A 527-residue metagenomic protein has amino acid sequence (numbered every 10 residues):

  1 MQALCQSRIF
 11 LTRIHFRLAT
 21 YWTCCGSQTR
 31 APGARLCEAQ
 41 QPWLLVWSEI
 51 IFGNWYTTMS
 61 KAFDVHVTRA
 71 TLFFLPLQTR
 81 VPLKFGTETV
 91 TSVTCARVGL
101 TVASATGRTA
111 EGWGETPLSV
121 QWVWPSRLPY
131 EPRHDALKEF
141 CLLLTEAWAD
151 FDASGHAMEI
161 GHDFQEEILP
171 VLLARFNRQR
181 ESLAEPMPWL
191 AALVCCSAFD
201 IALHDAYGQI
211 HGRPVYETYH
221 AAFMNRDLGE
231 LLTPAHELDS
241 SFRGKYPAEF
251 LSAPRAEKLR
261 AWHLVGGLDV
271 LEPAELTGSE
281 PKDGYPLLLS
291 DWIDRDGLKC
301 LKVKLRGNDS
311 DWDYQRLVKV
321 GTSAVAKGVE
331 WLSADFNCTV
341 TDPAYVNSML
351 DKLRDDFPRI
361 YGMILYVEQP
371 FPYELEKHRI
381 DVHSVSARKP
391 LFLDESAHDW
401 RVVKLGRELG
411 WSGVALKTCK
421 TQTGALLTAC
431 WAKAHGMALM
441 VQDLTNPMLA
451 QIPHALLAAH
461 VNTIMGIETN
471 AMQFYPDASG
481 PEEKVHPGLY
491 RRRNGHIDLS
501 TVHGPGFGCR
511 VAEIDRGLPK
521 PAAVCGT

Functional and structural regions predicted by a protein language model:
C5, C24-C25, C37: Cysteine-centered motifs
M59-G99: Short, Gly/Pro- and small/polar-rich lid/capping loops
V98, G107, F199, G212 (+3 more regions): Conserved, mostly hydrophobic/aromatic
A110-A222, L231: Metal- or metallocofactor-binding catalytic centers and their adjacent structured scaffolds across diverse enzyme
R178-M349, I364-P372: Active-site-facing alpha/beta catalytic cores
D294-T445, L449-I452: Catalytic core of soluble alpha/beta enzymes
F371, L444-T527: Flexible C-terminal active-site loop/helix
